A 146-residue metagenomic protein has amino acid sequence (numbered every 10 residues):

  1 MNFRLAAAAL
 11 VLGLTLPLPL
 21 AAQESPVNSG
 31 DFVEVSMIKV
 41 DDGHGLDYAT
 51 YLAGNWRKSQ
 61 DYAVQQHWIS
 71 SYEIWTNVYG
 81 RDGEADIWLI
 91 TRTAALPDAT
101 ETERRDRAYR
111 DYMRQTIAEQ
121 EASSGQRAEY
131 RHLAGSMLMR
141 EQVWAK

Functional and structural regions predicted by a protein language model:
M1-L5: Positively charged n-region of N-terminal signal peptides that target proteins for export
A6-P17: Bacterial N-terminal signal peptides
A8, G30-E34, A85-I87: Residues at beta-strand starts and edge strands
L18-A22: Sec/Tat signal peptide C-region and signal peptidase I cleavage site
Q23-L46: Immediate post-signal-peptide N-terminus of mature secreted/exported proteins
E24-V27, K58, Y62-S70, I90-R140 (+1 more regions): An amphipathic, aromatic/His-enriched active-site/gating alpha helix that lines ligand/cofactor pockets
S36, Y48, L89, A99: Hydrophobic pocket/interface hotspot
D41-W88: N-terminal, post-signal-peptide region of Sec/Tat-exported proteins
